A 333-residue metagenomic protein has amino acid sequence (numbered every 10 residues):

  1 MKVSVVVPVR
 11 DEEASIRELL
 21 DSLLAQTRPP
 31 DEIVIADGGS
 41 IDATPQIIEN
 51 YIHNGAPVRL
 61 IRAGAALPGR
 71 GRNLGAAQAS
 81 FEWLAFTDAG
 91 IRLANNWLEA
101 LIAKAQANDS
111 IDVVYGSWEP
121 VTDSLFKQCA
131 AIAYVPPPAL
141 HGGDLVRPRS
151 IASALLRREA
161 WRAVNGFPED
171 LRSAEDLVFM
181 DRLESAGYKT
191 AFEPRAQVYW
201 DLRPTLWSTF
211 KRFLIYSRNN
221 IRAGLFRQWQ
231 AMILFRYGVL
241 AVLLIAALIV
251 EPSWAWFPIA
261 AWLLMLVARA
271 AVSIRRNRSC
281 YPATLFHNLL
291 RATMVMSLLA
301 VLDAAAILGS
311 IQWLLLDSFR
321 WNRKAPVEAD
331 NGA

Functional and structural regions predicted by a protein language model:
D11-A25: Short, well-formed alpha-helical segments that are part of the catalytic scaffolds of diverse glycosyltransferases
S22, P29, D37-Q46, I91: A conserved acidic beta->alpha catalytic loop
A43, A89-K104, D181: Acidic donor-binding/catalytic loop of UDP-sugar-dependent glycosyltransferases, especially processive GT2
A63-A79, I151: Glycine-rich, basic loop-to-helix element that forms the pyrophosphate-binding segment of sugar-nucleotide handling
L84: Short aromatic/hydrophobic "clamp" motif used to bind/position activated sugar donors
N96-K127, Q197, D201: Conserved donor NDP-sugar-binding/catalytic core segment of glycosyltransferases
P120-V121, P138-E159, R172, V178 (+2 more regions): A recurrent flexible, glycine/aromatic-enriched loop bordering the glycosyltransferase active site that acts as
P168-Q228: Catalytic donor/gating beta->alpha subdomain of glycosyltransferases that bind UDP-sugars
